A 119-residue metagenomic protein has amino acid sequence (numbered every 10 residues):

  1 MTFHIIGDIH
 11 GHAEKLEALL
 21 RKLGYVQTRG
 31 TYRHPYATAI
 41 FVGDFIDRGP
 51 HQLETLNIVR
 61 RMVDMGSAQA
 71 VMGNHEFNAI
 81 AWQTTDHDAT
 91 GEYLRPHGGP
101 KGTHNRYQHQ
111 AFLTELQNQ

Functional and structural regions predicted by a protein language model:
M1-I58, H75: N-terminal active-site segment of His-dependent metallophosphoesterases
G49-L56, R61-Q119: Active-site neighborhood of divalent metal-dependent phosphoester bond hydrolases
